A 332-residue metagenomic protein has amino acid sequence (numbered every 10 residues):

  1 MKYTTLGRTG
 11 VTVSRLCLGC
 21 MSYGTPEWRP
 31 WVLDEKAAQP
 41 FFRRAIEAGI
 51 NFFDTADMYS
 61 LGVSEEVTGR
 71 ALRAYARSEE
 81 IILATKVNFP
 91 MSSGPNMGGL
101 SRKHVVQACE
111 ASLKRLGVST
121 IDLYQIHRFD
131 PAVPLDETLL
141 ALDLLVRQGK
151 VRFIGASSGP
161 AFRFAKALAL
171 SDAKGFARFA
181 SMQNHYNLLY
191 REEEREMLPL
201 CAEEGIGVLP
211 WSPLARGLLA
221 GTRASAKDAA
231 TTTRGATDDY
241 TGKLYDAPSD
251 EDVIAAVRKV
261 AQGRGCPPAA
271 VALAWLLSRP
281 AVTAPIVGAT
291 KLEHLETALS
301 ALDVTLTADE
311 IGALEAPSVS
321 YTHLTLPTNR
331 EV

Functional and structural regions predicted by a protein language model:
M1-I81, R147: N-terminal binding-site loop/beta-alpha segment at the start of enzyme catalytic domains that lines or forms
R15-C17, N51-F52, E80-A84, T120-L123 (+4 more regions): Structural preference for beta-strand elements that scaffold enzyme active sites
M21, M58, K86-P90, I126-F129 (+3 more regions): Active-site beta-loop-alpha junctions enriched in small/polar residues
G24-W28, P90-N96: A short acidic, helix-capping loop that chelates divalent metal ions and anchors anionic groups
V32-R44, S101-R115, A165: Short, acidic/polar
K114-P131: Active-site groove signature of glycoside hydrolases
V133-A316: Beta/alpha (TIM)-barrel catalytic core signal, keyed to glycine-rich beta->alpha loops juxtaposed to Asp/Glu that bind
T322-T328: Conserved small/polar residues in nucleotide/adenosyl-binding loops
